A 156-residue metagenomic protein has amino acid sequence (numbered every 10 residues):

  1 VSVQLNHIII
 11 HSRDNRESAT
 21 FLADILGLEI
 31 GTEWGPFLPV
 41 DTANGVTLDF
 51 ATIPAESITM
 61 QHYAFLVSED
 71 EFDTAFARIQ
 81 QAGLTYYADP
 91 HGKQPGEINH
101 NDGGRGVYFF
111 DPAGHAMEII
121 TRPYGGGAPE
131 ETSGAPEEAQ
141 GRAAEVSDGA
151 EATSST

Functional and structural regions predicted by a protein language model:
V1-R16, Y63, R122-E151, S155-T156: N-terminal beta-strand motif that seeds the catalytic metal site of vicinal oxygen chelate
S2, I9-L48, T52-P54: Core segments of cupin and vicinal oxygen chelate
S2-Q4, E56-M60, H100-N101: Short glycine-enriched loop/turn motifs at secondary-structure junctions
H7-I9, P39, H62-A64, G106-Y108: Short aromatic/hydrophobic contact patches that present stacked aromatics for nucleic-acid/ligand binding
E29-W34, H91, T121-Y124: Conserved catalytic-core motifs of GNAT/GCN5-like acyltransferases
W34, Q61, G103: Exposed loop/turn and edge beta-strand positions of beta-sandwich/beta-sheet ligand-binding modules
L48-A51, Y108, M117-I120: Conserved beta-strand in the GNAT
A64-A116, Y124-G127: Vicinal oxygen chelate
